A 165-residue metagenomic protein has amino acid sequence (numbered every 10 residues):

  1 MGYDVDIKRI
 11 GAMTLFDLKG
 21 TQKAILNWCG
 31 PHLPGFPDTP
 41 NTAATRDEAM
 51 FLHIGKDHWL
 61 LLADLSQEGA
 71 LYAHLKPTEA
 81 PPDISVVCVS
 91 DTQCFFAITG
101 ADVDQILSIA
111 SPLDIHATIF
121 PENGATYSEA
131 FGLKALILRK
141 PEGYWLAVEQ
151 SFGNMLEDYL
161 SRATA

Functional and structural regions predicted by a protein language model:
M1-A165: Basic, glycine/lysine-rich polyanion-binding surfaces/domains
